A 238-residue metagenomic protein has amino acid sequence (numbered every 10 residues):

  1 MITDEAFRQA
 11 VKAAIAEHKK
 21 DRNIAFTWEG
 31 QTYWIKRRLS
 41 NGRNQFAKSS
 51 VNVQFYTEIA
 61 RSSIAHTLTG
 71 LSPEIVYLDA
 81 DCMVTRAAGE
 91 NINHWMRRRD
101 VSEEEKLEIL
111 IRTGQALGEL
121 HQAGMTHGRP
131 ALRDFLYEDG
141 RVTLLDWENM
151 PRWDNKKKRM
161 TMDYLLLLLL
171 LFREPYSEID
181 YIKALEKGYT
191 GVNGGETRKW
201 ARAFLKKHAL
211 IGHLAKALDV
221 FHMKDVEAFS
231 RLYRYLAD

Functional and structural regions predicted by a protein language model:
M1-E29, I59, G70, E196 (+1 more regions): Nucleotide/phosphate-binding site architecture used for ATP/NTP-dependent chemistry
K12-Y56: ATP-binding glycine-rich loop module of kinase domains
A25, T85-A87, Y137: Conserved hydrophobic "DFG−1" position in protein kinase catalytic cores
L39, V51-F55, P73-L110: Conserved structural core of kinase catalytic domains
A47, R98-S102, E148-K156: Short helix/strand-bridging catalytic loops that position acidic/His residues to coordinate divalent metals and engage
E58-L71, M96-R133, E138, V142: Conserved kinase catalytic-core helix
W147-D238: C-lobe/activation-segment region of protein kinase-like
